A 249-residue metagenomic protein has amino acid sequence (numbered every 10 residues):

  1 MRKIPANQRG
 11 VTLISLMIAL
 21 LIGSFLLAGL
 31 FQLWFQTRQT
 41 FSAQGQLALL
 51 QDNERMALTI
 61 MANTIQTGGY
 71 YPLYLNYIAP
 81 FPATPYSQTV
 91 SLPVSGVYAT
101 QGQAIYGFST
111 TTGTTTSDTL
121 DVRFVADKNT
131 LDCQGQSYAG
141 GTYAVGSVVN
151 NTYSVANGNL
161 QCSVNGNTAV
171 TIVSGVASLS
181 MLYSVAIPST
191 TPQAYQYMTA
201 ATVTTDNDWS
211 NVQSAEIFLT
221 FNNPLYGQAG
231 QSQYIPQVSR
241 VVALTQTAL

Functional and structural regions predicted by a protein language model:
R2, R123-A126, V185: Domain-level detector for secreted/extracellular nuclease and nuclease-toxin modules, and for the ENPP-like C-terminal
R2-Y70: Aliphatic-rich helix starts adjacent to a transmembrane/signal segment
V11-I14, L120, N151, G158 (+2 more regions): Residue-level detector of short, conserved catalytic/binding motifs and their immediate flanks
Q39, T116-L120, Q213: A generic secondary-structure signal marking the coil-to-beta-strand transition
G45-L49, N53-I60, Q66, L73-V90 (+3 more regions): Short linear sequence signals and composition-biased patches located at protein termini or domain-edge surfaces
A83-V155: C-terminal globular interaction/adhesion domains in large, modular proteins
L160-V164: Short hydrophobic/aromatic-rich beta-strand segments that constitute the beta-sheet cores of beta-sandwich/beta-barrel
